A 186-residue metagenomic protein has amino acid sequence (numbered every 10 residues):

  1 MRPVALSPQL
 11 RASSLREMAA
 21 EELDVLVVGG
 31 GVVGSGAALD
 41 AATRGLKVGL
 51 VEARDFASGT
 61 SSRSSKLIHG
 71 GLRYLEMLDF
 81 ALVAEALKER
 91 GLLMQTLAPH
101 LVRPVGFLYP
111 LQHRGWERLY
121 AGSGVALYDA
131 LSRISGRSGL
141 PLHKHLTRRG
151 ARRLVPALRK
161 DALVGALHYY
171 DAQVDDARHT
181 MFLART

Functional and structural regions predicted by a protein language model:
M1-V25, D40-R44: Extreme N-terminal leader/targeting segments of oxidoreductases
L26-V28, G49: Beta-strand elements within well-structured catalytic alpha/beta cores of enzymes that handle phosphate/sulfate esters
G29-G31, A53: Glycine-rich Rossmann-fold phosphate-binding loop(s) that bind the pyrophosphate of adenine dinucleotide cofactors
G34-S35: N-terminal Rossmann-fold NAD(P) dinucleotide-binding loop
L39-T43, H69, R73, A84 (+4 more regions): A broad, structural surface signal
A42-S62: Glycine-rich FAD pyrophosphate-binding loop
K66-L154: Dinucleotide-binding Rossmann-like beta1-alpha1 core, especially the glycine-rich loop that anchors the ADP
I134-L142, R152-T186: Helix-loop-beta segment of a Rossmann-like dinucleotide-binding subdomain
